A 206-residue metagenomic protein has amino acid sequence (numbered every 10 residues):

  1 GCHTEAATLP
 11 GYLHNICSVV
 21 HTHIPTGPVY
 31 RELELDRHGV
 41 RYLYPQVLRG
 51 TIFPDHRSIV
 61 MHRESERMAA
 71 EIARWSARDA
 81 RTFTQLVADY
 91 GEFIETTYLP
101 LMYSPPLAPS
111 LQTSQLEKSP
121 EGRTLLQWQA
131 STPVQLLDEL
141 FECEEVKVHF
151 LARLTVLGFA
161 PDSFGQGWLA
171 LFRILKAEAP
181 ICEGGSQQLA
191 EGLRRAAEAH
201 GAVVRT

Functional and structural regions predicted by a protein language model:
G1-Y98: N-terminal glycine-rich phosphate/pyrophosphate-binding loop and immediately adjacent elements
T8-L13, L157-G158, A177-P180: A short glycine/serine-rich beta->alpha loop
I24, T132, Q188: Short, conserved clusters of charged catalytic residues that mark active-site and nucleotide-handling motifs
G27, Q135, E191: Active-site phosphate/pyrophosphate- and oxyanion-stabilizing loops and adjacent acidic/basic residues in soluble
Y42-Y44, V148-F150, T206: General beta-strand structural signal in soluble alpha/beta enzymes
P54-F164: Rossmann-like flavin
W128, L169-T206: Helical element adjacent to the flavin cofactor pocket in flavoenzyme catalytic cores
